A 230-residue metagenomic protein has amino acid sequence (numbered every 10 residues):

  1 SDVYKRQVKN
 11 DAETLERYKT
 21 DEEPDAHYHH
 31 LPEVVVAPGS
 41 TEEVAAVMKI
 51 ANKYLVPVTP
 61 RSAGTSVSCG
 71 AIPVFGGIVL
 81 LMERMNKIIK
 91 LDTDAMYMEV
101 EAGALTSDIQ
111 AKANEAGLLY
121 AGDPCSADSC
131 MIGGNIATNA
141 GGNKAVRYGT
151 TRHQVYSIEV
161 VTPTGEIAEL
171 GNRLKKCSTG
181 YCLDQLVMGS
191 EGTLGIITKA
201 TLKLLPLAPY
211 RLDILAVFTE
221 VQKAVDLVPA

Functional and structural regions predicted by a protein language model:
S1-Y4: Short, small-residue-biased leader/transition segments that mark boundaries at the very start of proteins
V8-K9, A121: General small-molecule cofactor/ligand-binding pocket signal
N10, K19-T20, A140, R173: Alpha-helical protein-protein interaction elements
N10-A12, P38, M82, A102 (+1 more regions): Pocket-edge structural micro-motifs
D11-Y18, D128-C130: Short linear loop/turn motifs
T14-M85: Glycine-rich N-terminal segment of FAD-binding domains in flavoprotein oxidoreductases, spanning the beta-loop-helix
K87-A230: FAD-binding subdomain of flavoenzyme oxidoreductases
